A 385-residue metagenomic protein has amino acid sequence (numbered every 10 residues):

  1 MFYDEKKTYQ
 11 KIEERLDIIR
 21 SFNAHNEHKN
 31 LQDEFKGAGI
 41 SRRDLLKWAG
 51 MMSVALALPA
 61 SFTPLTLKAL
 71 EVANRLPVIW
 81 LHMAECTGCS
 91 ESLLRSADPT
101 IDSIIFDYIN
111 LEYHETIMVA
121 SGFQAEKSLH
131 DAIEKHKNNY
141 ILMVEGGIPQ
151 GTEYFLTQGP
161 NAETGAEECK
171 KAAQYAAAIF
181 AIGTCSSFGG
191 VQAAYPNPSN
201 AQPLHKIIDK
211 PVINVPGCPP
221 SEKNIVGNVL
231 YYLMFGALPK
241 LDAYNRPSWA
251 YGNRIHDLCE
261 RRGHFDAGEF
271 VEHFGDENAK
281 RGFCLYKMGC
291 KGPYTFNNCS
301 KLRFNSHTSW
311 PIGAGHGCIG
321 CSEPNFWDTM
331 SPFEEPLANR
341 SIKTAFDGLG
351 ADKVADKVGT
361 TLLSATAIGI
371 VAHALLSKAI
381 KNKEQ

Functional and structural regions predicted by a protein language model:
M1-I40, K68: N-terminal secretory signal peptides
D44-T66: N-terminal export signals
L70-R75, M83, S90, I101-G217 (+3 more regions): Metabolite-binding pocket within alpha/beta catalytic cores that recognizes anionic/polar moieties
A84-S90, T184, F188, E260 (+2 more regions): Local cysteine-cluster metal-coordination motifs and their immediate loop/turn environment, predominantly Fe-S cluster
L230, M234-R303: A conserved mid-domain beta-alpha-beta active-site/ligand-binding segment of alpha/beta enzyme cores
E277-N278, L302-P311, P332-K343: Short cysteine/histidine-rich metal-coordination sites, predominantly Zn2+-binding motifs
G348-L362: Juxtamembrane/start-of-transmembrane alpha-helix segments at the extracytoplasmic/lumenal side of membrane anchors
A365-K378: Alpha-helical transmembrane segments
